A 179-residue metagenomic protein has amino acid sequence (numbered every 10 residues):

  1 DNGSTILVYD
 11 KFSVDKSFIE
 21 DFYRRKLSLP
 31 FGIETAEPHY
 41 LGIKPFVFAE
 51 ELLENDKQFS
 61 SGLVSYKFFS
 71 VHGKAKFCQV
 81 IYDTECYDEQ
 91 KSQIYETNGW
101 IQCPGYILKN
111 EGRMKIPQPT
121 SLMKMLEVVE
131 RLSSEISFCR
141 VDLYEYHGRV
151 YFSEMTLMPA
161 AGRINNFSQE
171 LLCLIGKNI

Functional and structural regions predicted by a protein language model:
D1-T5, F12, F59-Q102, M125-R140 (+1 more regions): Phosphate-binding core of ATP-grasp and ATP-grasp-like enzymes
D1-V64, H72: Active-site nucleotide/adenylate-binding loops and adjacent lid/helix of ATP-dependent enzymes
N2-K11, N110-R113, F167-I179: Short, surface-exposed, charge-dense and proline/glycine-enriched linear segments
S17-F22, F48, S121-K124, E170 (+1 more regions): Exposed alpha-helical structural elements
S28-P30, T97-I107, L172-I179: Short, solvent-exposed cationic patches
E37-L52, S61, S92-V150: A long amphipathic alpha-helix within ATP-dependent nucleotide-binding catalytic cores
E127, E145-I179: C-terminal active-site "lid" helix and adjoining low-complexity regulatory extension at the edge of ATP-using catalytic
